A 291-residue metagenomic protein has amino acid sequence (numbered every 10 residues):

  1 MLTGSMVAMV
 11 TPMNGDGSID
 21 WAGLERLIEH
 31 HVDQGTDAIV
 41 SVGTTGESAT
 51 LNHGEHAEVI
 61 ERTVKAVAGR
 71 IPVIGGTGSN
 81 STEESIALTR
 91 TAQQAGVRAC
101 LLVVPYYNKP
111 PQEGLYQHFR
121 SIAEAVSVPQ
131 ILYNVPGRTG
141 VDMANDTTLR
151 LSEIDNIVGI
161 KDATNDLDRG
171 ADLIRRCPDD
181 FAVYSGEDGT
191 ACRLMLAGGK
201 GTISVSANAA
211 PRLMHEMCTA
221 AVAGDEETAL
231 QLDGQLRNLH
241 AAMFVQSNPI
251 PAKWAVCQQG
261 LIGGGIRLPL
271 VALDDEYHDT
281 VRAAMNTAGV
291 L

Functional and structural regions predicted by a protein language model:
M1, M6-P12, Q34-T36, T45 (+2 more regions): C-terminal alpha-helical cap/extension of soluble enzyme domains
M1-V7, T11-G140, T148: Active-site beta->alpha loop and helix N-cap motifs at the rims of alpha/beta catalytic domains
M6, T45-S48, T77-N80, D142 (+4 more regions): Gly/Ser/Thr-rich beta-alpha loop segments that engage phosphate groups in nucleotides
W21, E25-I28, N145, H278-M285: Short, amphipathic alpha-helical "lid/cap" segments that border enzyme active or binding sites
L24, H56, I60, S85 (+8 more regions): A general structural signal for well-ordered alpha-helical segments in protein cores
K65-I71, Q94-G96, V126-V128, E153-N156 (+4 more regions): Short helix-capping segments at alpha-helix termini
E124-A125, P136-F244: Catalytic alpha/beta core domains of metabolic enzymes, predominantly
